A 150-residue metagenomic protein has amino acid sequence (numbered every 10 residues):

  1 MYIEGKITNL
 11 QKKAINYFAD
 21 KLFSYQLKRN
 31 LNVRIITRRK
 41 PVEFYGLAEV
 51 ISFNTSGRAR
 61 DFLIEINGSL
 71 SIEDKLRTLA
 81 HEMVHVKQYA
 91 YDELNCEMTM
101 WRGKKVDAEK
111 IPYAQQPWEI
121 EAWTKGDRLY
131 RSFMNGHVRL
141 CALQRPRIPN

Functional and structural regions predicted by a protein language model:
M1-L10, N32-E43, P112: Hydrophobic or amphipathic, alpha-helical segments that drive membrane association/targeting
T8-N30: Zn2+-dependent metallopeptidase catalytic core
Q11, I15, L76, A114 (+1 more regions): Hydrophobic (often cysteine-bearing) scaffold residues that line and stabilize catalytic clefts of nucleotide/cofactor
I36-D61, I72: Catalytic zinc-binding patch centered on the HExxH motif and its immediate surroundings that defines zinc-dependent
R60-L79: Short pre-active-site segment immediately N-terminal to the catalytic Zn-binding motif
E73, Y89-I120: Post-HEXXH active-site segment of zinc metalloproteases
R77-Y89, A122: Active-site recognition of the HExxH zinc-binding catalytic motif
P112-Q115, G126-N150: Long, well-structured alpha-helical subdomains associated with metal-dependent extracellular/ecto-lumenal hydrolases
